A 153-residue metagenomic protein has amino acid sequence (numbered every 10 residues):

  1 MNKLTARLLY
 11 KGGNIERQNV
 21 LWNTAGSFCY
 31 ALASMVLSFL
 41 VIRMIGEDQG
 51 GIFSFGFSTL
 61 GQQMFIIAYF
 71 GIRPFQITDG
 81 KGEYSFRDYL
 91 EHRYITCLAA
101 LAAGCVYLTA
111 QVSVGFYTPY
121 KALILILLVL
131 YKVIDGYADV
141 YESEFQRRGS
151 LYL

Functional and structural regions predicted by a protein language model:
M1-A33, Y84-R87, P119-A122, Y152: N-terminal membrane topogenesis motif
K3-L4, G61, R93-L153: Hydrophobic transmembrane helix module of multi-pass membrane transport proteins
E16-R17, F55, K81-T96: Interfacial transmembrane-helix starts/ends
S34-G50: Helix-terminus/linker motif at the lipid-water interface of multi-pass membrane proteins
V36-L37, S54-G80, K132-V140: Small-residue-rich midsections of specific transmembrane alpha-helices
F39-R43, P74, L128: Transmembrane alpha-helix boundary and packing residues in multipass membrane permease domains and related
M44-E47, E83, R148: Helix-loop interface residues and adjacent transmembrane-helix termini in multi-pass membrane transporters, primarily
D48-S58, L125: Small-residue hotspots at the loop-to-helix junctions and early N-terminal turns of transmembrane alpha-helices
